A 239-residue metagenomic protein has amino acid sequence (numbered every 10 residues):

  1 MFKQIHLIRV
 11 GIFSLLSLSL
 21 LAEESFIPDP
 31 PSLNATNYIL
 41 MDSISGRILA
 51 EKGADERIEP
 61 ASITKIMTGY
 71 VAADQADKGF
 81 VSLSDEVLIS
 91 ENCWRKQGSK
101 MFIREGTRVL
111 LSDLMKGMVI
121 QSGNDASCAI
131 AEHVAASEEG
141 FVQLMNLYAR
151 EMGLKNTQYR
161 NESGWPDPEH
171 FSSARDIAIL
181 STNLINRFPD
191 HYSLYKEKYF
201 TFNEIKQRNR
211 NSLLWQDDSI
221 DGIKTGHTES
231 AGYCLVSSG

Functional and structural regions predicted by a protein language model:
M1, L154-K155, P166-F171, R175-G239: Domain-terminus/edge residues, biased toward the C-terminal soluble/receptor-binding domains of extracytoplasmic
M1-G11: Bacterial N-terminal signal peptides that target proteins for export
R9-S19: Bacterial N-terminal signal peptides
I12, P28, D77-G79, E229 (+1 more regions): Generic marker of residues within folded, mature protein domains
A22-R175, T182-N186: Active-site-adjacent loops and short helices of periplasmic peptidoglycan-processing enzymes
